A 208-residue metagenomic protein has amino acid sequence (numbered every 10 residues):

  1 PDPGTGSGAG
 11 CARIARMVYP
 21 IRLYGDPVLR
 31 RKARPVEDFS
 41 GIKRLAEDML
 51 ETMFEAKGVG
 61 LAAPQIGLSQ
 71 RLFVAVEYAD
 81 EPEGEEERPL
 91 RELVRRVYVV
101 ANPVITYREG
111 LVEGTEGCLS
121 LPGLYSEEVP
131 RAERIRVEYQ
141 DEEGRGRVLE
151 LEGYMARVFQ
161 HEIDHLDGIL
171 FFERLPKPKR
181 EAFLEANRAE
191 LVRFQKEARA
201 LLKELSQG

Functional and structural regions predicted by a protein language model:
P1, G8: Short Gly/Ser/Thr- and charged-rich N-terminal loops/segments that act as flexible capping/hinge elements
G10-G208: Positively charged
